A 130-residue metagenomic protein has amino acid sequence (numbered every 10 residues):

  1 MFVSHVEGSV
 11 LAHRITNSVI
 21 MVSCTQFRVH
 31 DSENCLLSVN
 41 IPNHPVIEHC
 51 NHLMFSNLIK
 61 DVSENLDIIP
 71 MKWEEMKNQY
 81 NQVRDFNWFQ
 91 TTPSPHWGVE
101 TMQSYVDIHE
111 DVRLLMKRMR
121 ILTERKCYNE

Functional and structural regions predicted by a protein language model:
M1-V62: Extended, compositionally simple hydrophobic/Ser/Thr-rich segments that build repetitive fibrous architectures
S38-E130: Intrinsically disordered, low-complexity terminal regions
